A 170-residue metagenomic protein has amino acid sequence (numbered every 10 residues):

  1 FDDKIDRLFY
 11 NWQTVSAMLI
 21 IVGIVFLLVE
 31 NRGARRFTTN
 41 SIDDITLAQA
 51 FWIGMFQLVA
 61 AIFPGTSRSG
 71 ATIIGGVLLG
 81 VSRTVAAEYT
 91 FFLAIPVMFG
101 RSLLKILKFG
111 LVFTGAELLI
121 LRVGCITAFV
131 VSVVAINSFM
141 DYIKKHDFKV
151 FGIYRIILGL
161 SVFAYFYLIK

Functional and structural regions predicted by a protein language model:
F1-K170: Multi-pass membrane proteins that catalyze or facilitate reactions on polyprenyl-/lipid-phosphate substrates and their
